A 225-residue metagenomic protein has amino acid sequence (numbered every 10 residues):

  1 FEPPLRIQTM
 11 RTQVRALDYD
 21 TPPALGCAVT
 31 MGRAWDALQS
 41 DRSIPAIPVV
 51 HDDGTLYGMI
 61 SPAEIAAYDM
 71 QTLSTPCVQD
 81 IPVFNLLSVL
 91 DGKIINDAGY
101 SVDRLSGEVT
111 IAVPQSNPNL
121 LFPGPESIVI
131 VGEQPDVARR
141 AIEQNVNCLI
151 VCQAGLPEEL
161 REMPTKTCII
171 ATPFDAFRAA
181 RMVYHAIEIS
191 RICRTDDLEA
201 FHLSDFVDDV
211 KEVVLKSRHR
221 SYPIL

Functional and structural regions predicted by a protein language model:
F1, Y19, S43-I44, P48 (+2 more regions): Short beta->alpha transition motifs characteristic of CBS
F1-L17, A46, A66, P157-M182: Short, low-complexity N-terminal regulatory "tails/caps" that precede and couple sensory modules
T9-P23, H185-E199, D205: Bateman (tandem CBS) regulatory domains
A24-S43, V50, D69, A200-H219: The conserved cystathionine-beta-synthase
V50-H51, L225: Core beta-strand residues in small-molecule sensory/regulatory alpha/beta domains
E64, M70-Y100, T165-Y184: Juxtadomain coupling helices with adjacent low-complexity linkers
T75-V137, I142: Gly/Thr-rich phosphate-binding loop signature of adenosyl cofactor/nucleotide-binding cores
V113-I192: Feature captures the catalytic cores and cofactor-binding loops of soluble hydro-lyases/lyases that act on carboxylate
